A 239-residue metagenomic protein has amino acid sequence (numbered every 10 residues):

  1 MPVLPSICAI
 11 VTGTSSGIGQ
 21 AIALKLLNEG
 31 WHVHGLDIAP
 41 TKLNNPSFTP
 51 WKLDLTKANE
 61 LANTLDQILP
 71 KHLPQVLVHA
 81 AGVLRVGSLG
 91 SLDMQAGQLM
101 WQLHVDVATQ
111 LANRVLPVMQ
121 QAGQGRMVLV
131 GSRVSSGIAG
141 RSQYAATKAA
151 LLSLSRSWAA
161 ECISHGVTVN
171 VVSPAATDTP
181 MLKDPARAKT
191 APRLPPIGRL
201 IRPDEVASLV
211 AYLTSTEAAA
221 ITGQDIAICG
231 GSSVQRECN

Functional and structural regions predicted by a protein language model:
S15-S16: Conserved glycine-rich cofactor-binding loop
A80-V86, G231: Conserved NAD(P)H cofactor-binding loop of Rossmann-fold oxidoreductase domains
V83, G90-Q110, Q124, V128 (+1 more regions): Catalytic Tyr-X3-Lys loop
L84-Q98, G140-Q143, M181-P185, C238-N239: Conserved mid-core segment of classical short-chain dehydrogenase/reductases
P117, A160-E161, A219: Alpha-helical segment proximal to the catalytic Tyr-Lys
V128-A150, S155-S164: Catalytic loop of short-chain dehydrogenase/reductase
I163, T168, I221-G223: Short, small/polar-rich loop/turn modules that mediate ligand/substrate recognition or access, typified
T222-N239: Short C-terminal tail/terminal secondary-structure segment of NAD(P)H-dependent dehydrogenase/reductase domains
